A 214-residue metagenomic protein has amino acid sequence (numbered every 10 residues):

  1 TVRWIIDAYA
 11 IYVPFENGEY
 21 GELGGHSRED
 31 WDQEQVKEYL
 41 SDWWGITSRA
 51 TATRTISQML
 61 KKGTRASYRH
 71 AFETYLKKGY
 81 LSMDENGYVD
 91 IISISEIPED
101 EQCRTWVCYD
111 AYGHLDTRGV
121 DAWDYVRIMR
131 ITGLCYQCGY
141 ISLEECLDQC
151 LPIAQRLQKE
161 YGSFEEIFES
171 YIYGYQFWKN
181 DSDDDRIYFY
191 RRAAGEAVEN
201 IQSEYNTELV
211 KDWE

Functional and structural regions predicted by a protein language model:
T1-C146, P152-E214: Polar/charged low-complexity regulatory segments
